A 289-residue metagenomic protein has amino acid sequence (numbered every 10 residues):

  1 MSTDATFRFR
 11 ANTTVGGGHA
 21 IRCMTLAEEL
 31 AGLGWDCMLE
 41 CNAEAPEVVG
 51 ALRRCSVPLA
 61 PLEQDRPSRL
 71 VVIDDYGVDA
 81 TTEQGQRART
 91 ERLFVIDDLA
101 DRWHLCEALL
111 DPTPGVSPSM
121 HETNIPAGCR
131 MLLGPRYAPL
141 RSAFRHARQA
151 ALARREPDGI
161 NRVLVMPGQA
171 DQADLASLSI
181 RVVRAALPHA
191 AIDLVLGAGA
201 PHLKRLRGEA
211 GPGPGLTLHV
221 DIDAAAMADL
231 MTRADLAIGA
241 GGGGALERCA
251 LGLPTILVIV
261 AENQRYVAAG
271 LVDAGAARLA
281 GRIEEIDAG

Functional and structural regions predicted by a protein language model:
S2-T6: Extreme N-terminal starter segment of soluble prokaryotic enzymes
F7-A127, M131: Active-site and donor-binding regions of nucleotide-sugar-utilizing enzymes
G17, A226-V267: A donor-sugar binding/catalytic signature common to diverse glycosyltransferases and related nucleotide-sugar
P46-V49, L203, N263-A268: Short, glycine/polar-rich helix-capping loops at beta-to-alpha or helix-loop-helix junctions that flank or form
T81, H202, A225-D229, G244 (+1 more regions): Short acidic active-site motifs
C106-D174, G199, L203: A nucleotide-sugar donor-handling region in carbohydrate enzymes
Q149, R155-A234: Donor-nucleotide binding loops and adjacent catalytic segments primarily of GT-B fold Leloir glycosyltransferases
N263-G289: Change "using UDP/GDP/dTDP sugars" to "using nucleotide sugars
